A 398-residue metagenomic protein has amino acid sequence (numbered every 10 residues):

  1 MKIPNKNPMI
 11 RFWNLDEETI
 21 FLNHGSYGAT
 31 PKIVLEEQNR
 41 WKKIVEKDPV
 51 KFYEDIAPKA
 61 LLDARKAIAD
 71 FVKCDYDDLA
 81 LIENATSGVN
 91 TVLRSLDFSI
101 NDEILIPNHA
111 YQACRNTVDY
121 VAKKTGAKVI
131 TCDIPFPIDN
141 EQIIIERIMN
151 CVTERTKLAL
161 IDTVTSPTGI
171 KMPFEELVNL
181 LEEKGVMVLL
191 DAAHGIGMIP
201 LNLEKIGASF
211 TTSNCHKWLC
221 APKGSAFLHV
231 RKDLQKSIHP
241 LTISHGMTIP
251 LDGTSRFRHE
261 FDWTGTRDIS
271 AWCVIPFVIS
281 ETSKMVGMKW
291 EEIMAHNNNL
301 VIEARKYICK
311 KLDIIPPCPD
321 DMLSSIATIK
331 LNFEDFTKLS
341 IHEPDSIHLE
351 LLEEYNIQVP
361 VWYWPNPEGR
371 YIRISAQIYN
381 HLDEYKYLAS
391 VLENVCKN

Functional and structural regions predicted by a protein language model:
M1-N398: Pyridoxal 5′-phosphate
